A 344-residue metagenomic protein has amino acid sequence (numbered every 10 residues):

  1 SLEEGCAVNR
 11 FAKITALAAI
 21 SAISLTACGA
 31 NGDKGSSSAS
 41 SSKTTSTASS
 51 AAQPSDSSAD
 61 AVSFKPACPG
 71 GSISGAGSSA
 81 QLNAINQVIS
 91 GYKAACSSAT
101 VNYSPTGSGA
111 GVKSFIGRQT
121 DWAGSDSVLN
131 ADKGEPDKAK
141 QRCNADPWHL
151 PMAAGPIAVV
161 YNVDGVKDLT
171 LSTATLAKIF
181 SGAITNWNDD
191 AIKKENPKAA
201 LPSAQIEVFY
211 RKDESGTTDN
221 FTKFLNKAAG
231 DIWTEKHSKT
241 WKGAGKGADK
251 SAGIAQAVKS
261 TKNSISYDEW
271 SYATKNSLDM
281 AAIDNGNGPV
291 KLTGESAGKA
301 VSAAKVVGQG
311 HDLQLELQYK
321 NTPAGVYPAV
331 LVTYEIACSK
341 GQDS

Functional and structural regions predicted by a protein language model:
S1-V8: Short, Lys/Arg-enriched N-terminal segments with co-localized hydrophobic residues within the first ~10-30 amino acids
R10-I20: Sec-dependent N-terminal signal peptides
S24-A27: C-terminal motif of bacterial Sec signal peptides marking the signal peptidase cleavage site
G29-G32: Bacterial signal peptide processing site
G35, A39, K43, A51-K193 (+3 more regions): N-terminal segment of the mature folded domain
V112, E214-V306: Ligand-binding pocket segment of bilobal, Venus flytrap-like solute-binding proteins
P156-V160, V166-Q256: Extracytoplasmic ligand-binding site segments that recognize negatively charged/polar headgroups
G288-D343: C-terminal lobe and pocket-closing loops of periplasmic/extracytoplasmic Venus-flytrap solute-binding proteins
